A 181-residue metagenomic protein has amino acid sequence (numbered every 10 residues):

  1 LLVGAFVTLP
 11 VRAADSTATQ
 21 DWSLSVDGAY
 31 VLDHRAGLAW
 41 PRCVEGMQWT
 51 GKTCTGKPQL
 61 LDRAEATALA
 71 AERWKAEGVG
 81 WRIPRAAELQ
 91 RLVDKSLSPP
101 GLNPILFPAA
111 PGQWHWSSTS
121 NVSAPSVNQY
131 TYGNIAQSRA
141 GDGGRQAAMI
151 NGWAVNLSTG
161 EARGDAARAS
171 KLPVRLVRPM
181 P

Functional and structural regions predicted by a protein language model:
L1-T8: Bacterial N-terminal signal peptides
L9-R82, A86-P181: Glycine-aromatic-enriched surface loops/turns that form tight recognition elements
